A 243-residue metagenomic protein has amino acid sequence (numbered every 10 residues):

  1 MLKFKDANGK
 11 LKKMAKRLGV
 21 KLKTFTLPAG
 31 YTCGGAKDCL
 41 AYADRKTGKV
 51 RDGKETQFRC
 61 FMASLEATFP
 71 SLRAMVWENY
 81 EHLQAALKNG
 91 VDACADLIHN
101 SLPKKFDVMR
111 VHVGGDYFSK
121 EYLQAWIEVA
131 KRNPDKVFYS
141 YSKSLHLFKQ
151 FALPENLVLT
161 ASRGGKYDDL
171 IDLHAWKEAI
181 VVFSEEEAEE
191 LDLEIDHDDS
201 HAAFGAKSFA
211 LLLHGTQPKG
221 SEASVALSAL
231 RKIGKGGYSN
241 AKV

Functional and structural regions predicted by a protein language model:
M1-V243: Class I S-adenosyl-L-methionine
